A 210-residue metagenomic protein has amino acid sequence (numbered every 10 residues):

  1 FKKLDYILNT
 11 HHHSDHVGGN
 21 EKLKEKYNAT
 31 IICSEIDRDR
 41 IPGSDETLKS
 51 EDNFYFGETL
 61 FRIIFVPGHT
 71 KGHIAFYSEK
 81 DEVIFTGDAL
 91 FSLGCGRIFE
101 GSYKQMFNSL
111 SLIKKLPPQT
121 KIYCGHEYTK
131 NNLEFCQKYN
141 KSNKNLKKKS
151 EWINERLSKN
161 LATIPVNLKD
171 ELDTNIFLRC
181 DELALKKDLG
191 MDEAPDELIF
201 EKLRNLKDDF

Functional and structural regions predicted by a protein language model:
F1-D5, D45-N140, D196-E201: Catalytic core of the metallo-beta-lactamase
F1-R62, K148: Active-site HxH/HxHxD metal-binding segment of metal-dependent hydrolases
H11, K24, R40, F54-Y55 (+7 more regions): A broad, structure-centric signal for solvent-exposed, well-ordered loop/edge residues that line or flank functional
G18-G19, C33, P42, G57 (+4 more regions): Glycine-centered flexibility motif
S34, T70, N167: Residue-level signal for threonine
I36, G43, K49, L90-L93 (+3 more regions): Residue-level signal for pocket-adjacent positions within structured domains
S111-K121, K130-F210: Accessory terminal helices/loops
